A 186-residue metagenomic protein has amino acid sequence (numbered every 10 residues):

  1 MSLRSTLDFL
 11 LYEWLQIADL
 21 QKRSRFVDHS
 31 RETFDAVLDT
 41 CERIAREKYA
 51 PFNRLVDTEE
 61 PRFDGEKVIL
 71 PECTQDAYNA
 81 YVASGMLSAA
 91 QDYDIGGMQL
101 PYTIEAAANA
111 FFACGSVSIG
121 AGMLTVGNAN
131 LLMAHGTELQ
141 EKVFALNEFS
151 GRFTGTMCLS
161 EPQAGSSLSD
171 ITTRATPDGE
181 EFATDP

Functional and structural regions predicted by a protein language model:
M1-I119, V143: Amphipathic, small/basic residue-rich leader segments at the start of a protein or domain
W14, H135, S160-P162: Structured loops at beta-to-helix junctions and adjacent beta-edge loops in soluble globular domains
N79, A106-A110, V126-A134, M157: Contiguous, well-ordered alpha-helical segments that form the cores/surfaces of helical PPI scaffolds
D92-D94, L124, S160-P162: An acidic- and aromatic-residue-enriched active-site/binding cleft used to recognize and process polar
M98, L139-P186: Glycine-rich, Trp-frequent "lid" loop and neighboring beta-strands that shape and gate the flavin cofactor pocket
F111, G115, A134-H135, G151: Mid-sequence acidic-hydrophobic segments that form the walls of catalytic/ligand-binding cavities or oligomerization
G120-E138, G165: N-terminal glycine-rich flavin-associated loop
